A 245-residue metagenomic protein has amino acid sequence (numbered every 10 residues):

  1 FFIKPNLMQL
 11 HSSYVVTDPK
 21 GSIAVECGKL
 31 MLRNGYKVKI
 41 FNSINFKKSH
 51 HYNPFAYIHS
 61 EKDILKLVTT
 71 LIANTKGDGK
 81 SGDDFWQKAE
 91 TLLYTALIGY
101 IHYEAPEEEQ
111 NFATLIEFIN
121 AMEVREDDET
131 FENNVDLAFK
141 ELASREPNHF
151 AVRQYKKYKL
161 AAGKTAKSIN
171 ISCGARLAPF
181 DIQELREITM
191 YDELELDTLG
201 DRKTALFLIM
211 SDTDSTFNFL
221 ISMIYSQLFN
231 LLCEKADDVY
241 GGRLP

Functional and structural regions predicted by a protein language model:
F1-P245: P-loop NTPase motor domains
